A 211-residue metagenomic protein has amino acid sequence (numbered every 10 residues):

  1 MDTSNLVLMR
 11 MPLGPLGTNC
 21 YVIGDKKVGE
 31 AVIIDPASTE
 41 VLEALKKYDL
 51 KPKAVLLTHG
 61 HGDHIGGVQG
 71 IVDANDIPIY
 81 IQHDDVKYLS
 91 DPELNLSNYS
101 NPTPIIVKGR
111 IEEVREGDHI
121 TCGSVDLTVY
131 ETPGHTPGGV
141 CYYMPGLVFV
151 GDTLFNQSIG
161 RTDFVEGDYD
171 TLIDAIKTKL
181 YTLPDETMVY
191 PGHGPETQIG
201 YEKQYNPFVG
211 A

Functional and structural regions predicted by a protein language model:
M1-V7, Y99-P102, L127: Short Pro/Gly-enriched beta-strand edge/turn motifs at strand-loop
D2-K51, C141-G151: Conserved beta-strand hairpin/beta-sheet module of binuclear metal-dependent hydrolase folds, prominently
M11, V114, T132: Hydrophobic residues at beta-strand termini and immediately following loops that shape nucleotide-binding pockets
T18, T39-E40, G62-D63, K87 (+2 more regions): Short alpha-helical
I33-I34, K53-G60, I79-Q82, E131-G134 (+2 more regions): Active-site neighborhood of phospho(di)ester-bond hydrolases with catalytic His/Asp-centered motifs
S38-T121, Q204-F208: Active-site HxH/HxHxD metal-binding segment of metal-dependent hydrolases
N95-N98, V125-A211: Metallo-beta-lactamase
